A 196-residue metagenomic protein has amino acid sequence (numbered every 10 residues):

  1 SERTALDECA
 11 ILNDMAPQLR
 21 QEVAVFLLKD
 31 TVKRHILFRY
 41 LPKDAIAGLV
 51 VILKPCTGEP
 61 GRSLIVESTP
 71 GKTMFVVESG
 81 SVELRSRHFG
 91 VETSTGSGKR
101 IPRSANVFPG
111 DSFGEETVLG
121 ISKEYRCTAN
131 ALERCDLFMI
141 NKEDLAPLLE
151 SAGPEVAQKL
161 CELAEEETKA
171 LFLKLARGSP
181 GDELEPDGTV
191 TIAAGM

Functional and structural regions predicted by a protein language model:
S1-Q18, V25, Y40: An all-alpha helical bundle fold corresponding to the catalytic cores of small-GTPase guanine nucleotide exchange
E8-M15, V66-E67, E162-E166: Short amphipathic alpha-helical segments embedded in low-complexity Lys/Glu-rich regions
A16, N141-K142: Short, proline-centered helix/strand-breaking motifs
R20-E133, E143-P147, E165, A170-F172 (+2 more regions): Regulatory nucleotide-sensing modules
L137-M139, E162: Eukaryotic, compositionally biased intrinsically disordered regions
E150: A contiguous, mid-protein "functional segment" used to position or interact with cofactors/ions or partner subunits
E155-V156: A short aromatic-anchored loop/beta-hairpin motif
